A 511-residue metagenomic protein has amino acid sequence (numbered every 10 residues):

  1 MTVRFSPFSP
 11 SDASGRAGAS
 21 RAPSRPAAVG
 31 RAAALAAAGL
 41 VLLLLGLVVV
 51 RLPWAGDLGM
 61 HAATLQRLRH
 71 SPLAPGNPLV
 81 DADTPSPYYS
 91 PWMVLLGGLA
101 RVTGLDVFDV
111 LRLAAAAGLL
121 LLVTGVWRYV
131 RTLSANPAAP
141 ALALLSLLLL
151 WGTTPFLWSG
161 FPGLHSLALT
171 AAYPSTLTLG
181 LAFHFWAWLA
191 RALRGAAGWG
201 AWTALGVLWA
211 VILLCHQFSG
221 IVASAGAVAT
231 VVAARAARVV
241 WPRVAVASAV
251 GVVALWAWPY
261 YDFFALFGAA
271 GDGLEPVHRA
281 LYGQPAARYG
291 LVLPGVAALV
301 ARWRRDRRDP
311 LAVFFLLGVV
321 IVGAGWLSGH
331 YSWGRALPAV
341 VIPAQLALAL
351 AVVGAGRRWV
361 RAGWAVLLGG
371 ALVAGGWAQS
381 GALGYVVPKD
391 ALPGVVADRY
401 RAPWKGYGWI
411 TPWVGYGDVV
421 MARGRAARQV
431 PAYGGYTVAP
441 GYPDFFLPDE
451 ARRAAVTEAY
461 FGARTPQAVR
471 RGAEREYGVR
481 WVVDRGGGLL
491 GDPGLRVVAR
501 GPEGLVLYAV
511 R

Functional and structural regions predicted by a protein language model:
R4-P7, S224, S380-R511: Extracytoplasmic
R25-A172, T176-G180, Q217: Active-site lumenal/periplasmic loops and adjacent helix-entry segments of GT-C-fold, multi-pass membrane
R31, A139-L142, G198-A201, V240-A247 (+2 more regions): Membrane-interfacial loop-to-transmembrane alpha-helix junctions, especially the N-terminal start
D57, L208-V313, H330-A336: Transmembrane catalytic cores of multi-pass membrane glycosyltransferases and polysaccharide-assembly enzymes
L122-V130, L169, L181-L193, A225-V232 (+2 more regions): Transmembrane alpha-helical segments
L189-A210: Short hydrophobic alpha-helices at membrane interfaces in multi-pass membrane enzymes
V222, H330-A365: Hydrophobic/aromatic-rich transmembrane helices and adjacent perimembrane loops
A249, A355-A382: Signature aromatic-anchored transmembrane alpha helix within multi-pass, membrane-resident enzymes that catalyze glycan
